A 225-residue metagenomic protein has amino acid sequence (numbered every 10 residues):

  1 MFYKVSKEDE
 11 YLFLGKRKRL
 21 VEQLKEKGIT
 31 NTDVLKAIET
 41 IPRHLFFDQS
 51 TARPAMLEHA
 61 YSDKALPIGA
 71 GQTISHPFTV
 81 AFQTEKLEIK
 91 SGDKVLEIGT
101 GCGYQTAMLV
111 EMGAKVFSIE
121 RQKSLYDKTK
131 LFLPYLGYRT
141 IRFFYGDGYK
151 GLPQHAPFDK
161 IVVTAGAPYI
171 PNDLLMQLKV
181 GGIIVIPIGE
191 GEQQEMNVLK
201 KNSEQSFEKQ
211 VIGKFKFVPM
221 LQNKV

Functional and structural regions predicted by a protein language model:
F2-L96, Y104, M112, L125-D127 (+3 more regions): Class I SAM-dependent transferase core
K86-E208: Conserved nucleotide-cofactor-binding alpha/beta core module
